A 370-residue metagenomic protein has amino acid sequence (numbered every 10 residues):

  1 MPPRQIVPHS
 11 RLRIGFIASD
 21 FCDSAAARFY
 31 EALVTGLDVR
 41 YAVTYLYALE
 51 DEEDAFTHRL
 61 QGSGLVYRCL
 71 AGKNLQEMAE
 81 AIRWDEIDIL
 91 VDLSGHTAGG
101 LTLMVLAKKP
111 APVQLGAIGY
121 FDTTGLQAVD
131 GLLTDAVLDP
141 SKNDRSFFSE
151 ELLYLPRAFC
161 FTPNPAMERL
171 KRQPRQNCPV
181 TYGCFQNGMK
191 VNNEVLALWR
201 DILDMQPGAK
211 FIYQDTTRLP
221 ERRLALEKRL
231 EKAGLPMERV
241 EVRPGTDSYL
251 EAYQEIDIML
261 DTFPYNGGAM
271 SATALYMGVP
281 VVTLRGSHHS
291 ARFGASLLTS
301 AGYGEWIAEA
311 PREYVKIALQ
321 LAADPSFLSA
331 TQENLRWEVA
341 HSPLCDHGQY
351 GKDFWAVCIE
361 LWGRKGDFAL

Functional and structural regions predicted by a protein language model:
M1-D23, F161-P174, G363-L370: Non-catalytic membrane-proximal stalk/linker segments that position and tether the catalytic domains
P2-L126, V137-N143, G208-F327, Q332-H347: Conserved nucleotide-cofactor-binding alpha/beta core module
L12-A18, Q176-N192, L196: Conserved donor-binding/catalytic core segment of Leloir-type glycosyltransferases
S24-A32, M189-D201: A conserved mid-protein helix/loop that constitutes part of the nucleotide-sugar donor-binding site
L126-Q127, N143-S146, N164-E168, E194-V195: Short conserved micro-motifs at the rims of enzyme active sites and ligand-binding pockets
G131-K142, F148-P163: Donor nucleotide-sugar binding/catalytic pocket of nucleotide-sugar-dependent glycosyltransferases
D346-L370: C-terminal alpha-helical cap of glycosyltransferases
